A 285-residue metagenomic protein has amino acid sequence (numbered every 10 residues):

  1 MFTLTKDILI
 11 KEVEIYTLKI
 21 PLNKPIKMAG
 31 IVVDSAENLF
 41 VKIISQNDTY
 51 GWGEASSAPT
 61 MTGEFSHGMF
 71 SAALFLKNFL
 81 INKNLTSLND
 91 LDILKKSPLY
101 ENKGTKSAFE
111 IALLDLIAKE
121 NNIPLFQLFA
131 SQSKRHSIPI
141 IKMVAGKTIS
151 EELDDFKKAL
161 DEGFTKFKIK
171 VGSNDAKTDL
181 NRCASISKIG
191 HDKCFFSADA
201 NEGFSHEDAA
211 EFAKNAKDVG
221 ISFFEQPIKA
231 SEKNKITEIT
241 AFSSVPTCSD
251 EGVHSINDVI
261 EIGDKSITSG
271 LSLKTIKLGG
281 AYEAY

Functional and structural regions predicted by a protein language model:
F2-F196, N201-G203, E207-A210, K214-D218: N-terminal capping/lid subdomain adjacent to the active-site entrance of alpha/beta enzymes
I169, N174-Y285: Catalytic core of soluble alpha/beta enzymes
